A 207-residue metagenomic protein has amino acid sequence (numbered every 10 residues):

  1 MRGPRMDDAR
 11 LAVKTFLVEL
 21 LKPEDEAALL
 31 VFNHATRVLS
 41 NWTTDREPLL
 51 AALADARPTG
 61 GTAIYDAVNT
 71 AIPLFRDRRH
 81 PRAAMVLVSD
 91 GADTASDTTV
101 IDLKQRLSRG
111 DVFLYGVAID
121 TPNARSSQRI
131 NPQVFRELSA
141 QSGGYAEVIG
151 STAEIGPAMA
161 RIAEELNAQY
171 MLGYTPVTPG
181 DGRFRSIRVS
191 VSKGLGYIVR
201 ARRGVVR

Functional and structural regions predicted by a protein language model:
M1-R207: Scaffold/interface architecture of coatomer-like assemblies
